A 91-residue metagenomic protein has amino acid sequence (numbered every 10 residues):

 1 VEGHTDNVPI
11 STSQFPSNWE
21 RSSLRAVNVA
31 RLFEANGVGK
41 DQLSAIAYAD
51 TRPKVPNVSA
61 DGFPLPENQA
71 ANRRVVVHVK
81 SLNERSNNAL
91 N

Functional and structural regions predicted by a protein language model:
T5-L90: Periplasmic OmpA-like peptidoglycan-binding domain that tethers envelope proteins to the cell wall
